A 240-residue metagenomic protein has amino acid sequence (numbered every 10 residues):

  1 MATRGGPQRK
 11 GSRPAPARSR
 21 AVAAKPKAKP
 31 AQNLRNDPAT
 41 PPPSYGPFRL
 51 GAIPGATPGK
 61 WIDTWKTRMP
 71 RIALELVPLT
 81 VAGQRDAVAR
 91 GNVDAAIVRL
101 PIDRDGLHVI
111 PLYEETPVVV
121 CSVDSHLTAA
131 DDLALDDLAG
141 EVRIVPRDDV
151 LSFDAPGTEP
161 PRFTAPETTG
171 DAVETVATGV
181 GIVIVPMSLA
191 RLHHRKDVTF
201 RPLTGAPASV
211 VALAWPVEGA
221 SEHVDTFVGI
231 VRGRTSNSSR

Functional and structural regions predicted by a protein language model:
M1-L76, N92, R234-R240: N-terminal hydrophobic or amphipathic helices and topogenic motifs
P58-G59, D131-A165: Secondary-structure junction motif
K60, L203-R240: A late-sequence structural motif
W61-T64, A82-P117, V198-R201: Short beta-strand-centered segments that line the small-molecule binding cleft or hinge of alpha/beta clamshell
T64-T67, V77, V81-V93, T168-V180: Short helices/loops that flank or line small-molecule/ion binding pockets
I72-T80, R99, P146, E159-D171: Short beta-strand-to-loop elements that line the ligand-binding cleft of bilobed periplasmic-binding protein-like
R104-H108, E115, E174-G219: Beta-alpha-beta core module
I110-P117, C121-R143: Flexible hinge/capping segments at coil-to-helix
